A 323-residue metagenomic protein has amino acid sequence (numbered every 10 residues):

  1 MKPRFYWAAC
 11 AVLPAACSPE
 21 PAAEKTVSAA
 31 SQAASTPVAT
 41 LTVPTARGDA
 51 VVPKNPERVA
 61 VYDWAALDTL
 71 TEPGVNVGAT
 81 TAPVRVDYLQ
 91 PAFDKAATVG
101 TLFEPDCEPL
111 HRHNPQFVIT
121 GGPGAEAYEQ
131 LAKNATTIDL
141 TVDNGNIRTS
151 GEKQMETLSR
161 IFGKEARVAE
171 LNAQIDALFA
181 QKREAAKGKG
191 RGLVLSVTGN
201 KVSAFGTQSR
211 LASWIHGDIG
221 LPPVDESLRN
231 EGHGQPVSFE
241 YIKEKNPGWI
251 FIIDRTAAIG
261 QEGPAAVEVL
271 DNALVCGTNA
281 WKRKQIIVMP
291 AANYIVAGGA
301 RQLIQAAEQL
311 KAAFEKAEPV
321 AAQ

Functional and structural regions predicted by a protein language model:
P3-W7, C17-W64, A166-L195, A257-A265 (+2 more regions): Bacterial Sec-exported substrate-binding components of ABC uptake systems
T45-R47, V99-D106, R229-V237: Short helix-initiation/N-cap motifs at beta->coil->alpha
R58-H113: A short, structured surface patch at a secondary-structure boundary
V84-Y88, A204-G234: Alpha-helical, coiled-coil/dimerization segments enriched in small aliphatic residues
L110, N114-T120, I242, N246-F251: Proline-aspartate-enriched helix->loop->beta-strand connector
E126, T141-T157, G190-S213, A258-E262: Extracytoplasmic ligand-binding site segments that recognize negatively charged/polar headgroups
W249-Q323: Structured C-terminal subdomain patch of bacterial secreted/periplasmic proteins
